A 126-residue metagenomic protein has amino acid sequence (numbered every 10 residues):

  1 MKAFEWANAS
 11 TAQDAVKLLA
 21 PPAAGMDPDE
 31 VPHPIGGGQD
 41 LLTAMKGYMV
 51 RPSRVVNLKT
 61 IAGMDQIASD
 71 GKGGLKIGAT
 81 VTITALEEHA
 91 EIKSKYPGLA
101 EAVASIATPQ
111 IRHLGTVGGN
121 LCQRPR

Functional and structural regions predicted by a protein language model:
M1-R126: C-terminal structural segment of proteins
